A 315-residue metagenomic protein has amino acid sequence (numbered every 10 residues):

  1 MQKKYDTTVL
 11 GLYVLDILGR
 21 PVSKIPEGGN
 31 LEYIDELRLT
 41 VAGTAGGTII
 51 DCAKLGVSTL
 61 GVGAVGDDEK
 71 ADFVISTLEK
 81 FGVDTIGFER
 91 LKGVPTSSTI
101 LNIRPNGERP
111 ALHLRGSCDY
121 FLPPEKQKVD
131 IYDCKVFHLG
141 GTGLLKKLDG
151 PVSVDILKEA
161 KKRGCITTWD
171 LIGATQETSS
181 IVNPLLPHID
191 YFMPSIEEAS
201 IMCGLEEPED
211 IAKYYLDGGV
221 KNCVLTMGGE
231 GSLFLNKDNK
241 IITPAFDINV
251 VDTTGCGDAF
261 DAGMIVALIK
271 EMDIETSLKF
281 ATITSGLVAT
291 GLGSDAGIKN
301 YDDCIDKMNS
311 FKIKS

Functional and structural regions predicted by a protein language model:
M1-A64, E69-K80, V251: Glycine-rich phosphate/adenosyl-contacting loop at the front of the ribokinase-like
M1-T7, Y33, E159, Q176 (+1 more regions): Conserved phosphate-binding/catalytic region of the ribokinase-like
Q2, D130-Y132, L186: A short, aliphatic-rich alpha-helical micro-motif
I49-S58, I103-R104, A267-E271: Alpha-helix C-terminal capping segments
T59, T85, T167-T168: Hydrophobic beta-strand scaffold residues
T77-V94: A glycine-rich helix N-cap at a beta->alpha junction
R90, L101-K146: Conserved phosphate-binding/catalytic loop of the ribokinase/pfkB sugar-kinase fold
V136-K213, G231-S232: Conserved beta-alpha-beta core of the PfkB/ribokinase-like small-molecule kinase fold
